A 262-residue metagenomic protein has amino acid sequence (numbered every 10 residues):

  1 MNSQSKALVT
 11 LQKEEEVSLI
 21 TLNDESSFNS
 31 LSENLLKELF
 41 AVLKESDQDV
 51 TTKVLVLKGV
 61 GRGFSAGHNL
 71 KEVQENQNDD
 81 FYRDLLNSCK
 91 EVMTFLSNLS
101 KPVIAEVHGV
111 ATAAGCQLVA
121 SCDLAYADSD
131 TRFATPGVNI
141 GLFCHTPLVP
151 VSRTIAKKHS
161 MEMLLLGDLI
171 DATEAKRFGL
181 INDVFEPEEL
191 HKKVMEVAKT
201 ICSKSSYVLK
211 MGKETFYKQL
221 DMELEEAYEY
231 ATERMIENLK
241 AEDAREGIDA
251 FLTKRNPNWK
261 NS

Functional and structural regions predicted by a protein language model:
M1-E15, D49, G167-T173, K192 (+1 more regions): C-terminal alpha-helix plus adjacent terminal tail
M1-V60, T94: Conserved CoA-thioester-binding segment of acyl-CoA-metabolizing enzymes
I20, D24, L39, L57 (+6 more regions): Terminal peptide-recognition signature
K37, T51, G59-V92, A111 (+1 more regions): Glycine- (often His-adjacent) and acidic-residue-rich active-site loop that binds/positions the CoA thioester
V42, S88-S100: Catalytic-core regions built around general acid/base machinery
F81, S88, V92, P147-P150 (+4 more regions): Hydrophobic alpha-helical segments typical of transmembrane helices and their membrane-interface/capping positions
F95-Y207, A241, E246-D249, R255: Crotonase-fold acyl-CoA enzyme core
